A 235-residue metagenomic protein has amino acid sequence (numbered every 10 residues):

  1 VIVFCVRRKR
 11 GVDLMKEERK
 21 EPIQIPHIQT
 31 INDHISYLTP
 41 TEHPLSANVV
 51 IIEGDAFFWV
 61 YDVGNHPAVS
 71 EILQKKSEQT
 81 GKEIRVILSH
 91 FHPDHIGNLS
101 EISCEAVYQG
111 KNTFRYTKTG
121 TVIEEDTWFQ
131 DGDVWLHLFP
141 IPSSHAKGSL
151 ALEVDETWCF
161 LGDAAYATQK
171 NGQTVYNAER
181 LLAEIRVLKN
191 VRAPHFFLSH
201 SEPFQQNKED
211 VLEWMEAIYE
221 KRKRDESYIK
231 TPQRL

Functional and structural regions predicted by a protein language model:
K16-G81, K118-E184: Catalytic core of the metallo-beta-lactamase
Y61, S89, Q109-G110, F160-D163 (+1 more regions): Active-site flanking residues adjacent to catalytic metal/cofactor-binding acidic residues
P67-G110, H195: Active-site metal-binding motif and surrounding structural segment of the metallo-beta-lactamase
V86-I96, F139-K147, L198-S201: Histidine-centered catalytic micro-motifs
I102-W128: Hydrophobic, well-structured mid-protein blocks that either form specific transmembrane helices
R180-L235: Divalent-metal (often Zn2+) His-rich catalytic cores of metallo-beta-lactamase-fold enzymes
